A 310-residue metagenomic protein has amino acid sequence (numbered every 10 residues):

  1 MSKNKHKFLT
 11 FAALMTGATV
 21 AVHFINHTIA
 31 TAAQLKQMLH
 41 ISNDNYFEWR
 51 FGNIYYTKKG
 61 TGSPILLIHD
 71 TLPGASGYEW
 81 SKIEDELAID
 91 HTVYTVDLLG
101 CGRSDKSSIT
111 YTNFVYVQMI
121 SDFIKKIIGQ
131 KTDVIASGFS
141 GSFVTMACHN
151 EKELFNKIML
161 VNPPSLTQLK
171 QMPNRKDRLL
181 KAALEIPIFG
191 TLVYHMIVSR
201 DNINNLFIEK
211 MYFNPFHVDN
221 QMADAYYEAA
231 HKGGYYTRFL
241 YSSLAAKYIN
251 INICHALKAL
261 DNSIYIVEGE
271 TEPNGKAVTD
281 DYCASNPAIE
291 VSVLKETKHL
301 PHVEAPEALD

Functional and structural regions predicted by a protein language model:
N4-I29: Hydrophobic alpha-helical topogenic segments used for membrane insertion/localization
Y46-K59: A short loop-to-beta-strand scaffold at the N-terminal edge of the catalytic core in hydrolase folds
T57-R103: Conserved HGGG/HGGXW glycine-rich cap/lid loop of the alpha/beta-hydrolase fold
T95-I135: Active-site loop/oxyanion-hole signature of alpha/beta-hydrolase fold enzymes
G129-R175: Conserved hydrolase catalytic core segment
H195-A256: Conserved alpha/beta-hydrolase catalytic His-Asp/Glu region
K258-T297: Conserved loop-alpha-helix segment in the C-terminal half of the alpha/beta-hydrolase fold that carries the catalytic
L294-D310: Catalytic histidine-centered segment of alpha/beta-hydrolase-like enzymes
